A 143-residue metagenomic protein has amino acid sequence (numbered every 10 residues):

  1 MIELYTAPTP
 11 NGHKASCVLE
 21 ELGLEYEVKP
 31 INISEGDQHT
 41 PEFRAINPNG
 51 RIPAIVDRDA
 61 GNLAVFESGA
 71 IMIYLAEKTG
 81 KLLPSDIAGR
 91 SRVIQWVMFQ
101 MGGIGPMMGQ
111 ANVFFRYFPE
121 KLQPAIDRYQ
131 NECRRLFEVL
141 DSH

Functional and structural regions predicted by a protein language model:
M1-D127, N131-R134: GST-like domain detector, emphasizing the conserved glutathione-binding G-site in the N-terminal thioredoxin-like
F137-H143: Hydrophobic alpha-helical bundle segments that form small-molecule/ligand-binding pockets
